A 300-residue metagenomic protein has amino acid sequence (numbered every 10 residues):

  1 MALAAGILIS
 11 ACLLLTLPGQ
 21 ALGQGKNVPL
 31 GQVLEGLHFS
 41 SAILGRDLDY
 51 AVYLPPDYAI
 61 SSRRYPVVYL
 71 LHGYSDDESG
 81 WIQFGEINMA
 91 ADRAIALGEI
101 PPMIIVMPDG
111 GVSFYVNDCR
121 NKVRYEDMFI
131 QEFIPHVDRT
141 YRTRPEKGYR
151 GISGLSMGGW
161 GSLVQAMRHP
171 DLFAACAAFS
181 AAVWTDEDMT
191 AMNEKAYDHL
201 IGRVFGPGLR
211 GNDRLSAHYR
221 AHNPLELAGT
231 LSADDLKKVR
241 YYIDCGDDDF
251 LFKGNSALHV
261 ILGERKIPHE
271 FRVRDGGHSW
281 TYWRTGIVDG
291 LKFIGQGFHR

Functional and structural regions predicted by a protein language model:
A4-T16: Bacterial N-terminal signal peptides
A21-R300: Non-catalytic cap/lid and distal C-terminal segments of serine-dependent acyl enzymes
